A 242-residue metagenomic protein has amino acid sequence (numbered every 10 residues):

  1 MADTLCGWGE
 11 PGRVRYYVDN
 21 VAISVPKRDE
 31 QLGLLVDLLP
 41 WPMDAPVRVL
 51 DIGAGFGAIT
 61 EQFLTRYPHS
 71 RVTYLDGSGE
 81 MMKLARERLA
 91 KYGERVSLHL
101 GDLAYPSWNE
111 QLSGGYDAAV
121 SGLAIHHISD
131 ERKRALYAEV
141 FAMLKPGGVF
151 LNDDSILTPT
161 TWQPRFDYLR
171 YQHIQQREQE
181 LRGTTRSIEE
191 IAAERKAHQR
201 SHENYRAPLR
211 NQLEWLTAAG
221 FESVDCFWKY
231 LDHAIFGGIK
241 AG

Functional and structural regions predicted by a protein language model:
M1-D44: Conserved class I S-adenosyl-L-methionine
L50-I52, F56-P106: Class I SAM-dependent methyltransferase SAM/SAH-binding core
N109-A119: A short acidic, Gly/Pro-enriched loop at the edge of an enzyme's catalytic core that lines a small-molecule cofactor
S121-H126, D153: Residues lining the SAM
R134-P146: A short glycine-rich, Lys/Arg-flanked "PGG" loop and its adjoining helix->strand segment in the class I
G147-S155: Conserved beta-strand signature within the Rossmann-like core of class I S-adenosyl-L-methionine
S155-T217: C-terminal alpha-helical "lid/dimerization" subdomain adjacent to the S-adenosyl-L-methionine
E222-G242: Core SAM-dependent methyltransferase catalytic element
